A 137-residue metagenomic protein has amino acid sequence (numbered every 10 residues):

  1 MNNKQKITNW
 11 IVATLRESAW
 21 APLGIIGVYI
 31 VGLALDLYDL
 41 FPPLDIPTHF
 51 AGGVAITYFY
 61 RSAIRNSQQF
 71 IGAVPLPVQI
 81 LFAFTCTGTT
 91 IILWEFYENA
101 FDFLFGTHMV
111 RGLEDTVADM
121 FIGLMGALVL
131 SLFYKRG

Functional and structural regions predicted by a protein language model:
M1-S62: "…centered on the first transmembrane helix and the immediately adjacent amphipathic helix/loop
V12-W20, R65, P75-I80, R136: Solvent-exposed, well-ordered amphipathic alpha-helical segments that flank/support binding or catalytic loops
A19-L23, P47, I80-T85, V117-F121: Hydrophobic alpha-helical transmembrane segments
L23, G32, D36, L76 (+3 more regions): Residue-level detector of functional hotspots within protein domains
I25-G32, T57-R61, C86-E98, G123 (+1 more regions): Alpha-helical transmembrane segments of multi-pass membrane proteins
L35, L40-D45, I91-L124, L128: Interfacial helix-loop-helix junctions of multi-pass membrane proteins
A51-F70, F103-H108, L124-G137: Membrane-interfacial alpha-helical segments at the cytosolic side of multi-pass membrane proteins
Q69-T87: Internal alpha-helical transmembrane segments of multi-pass membrane proteins
